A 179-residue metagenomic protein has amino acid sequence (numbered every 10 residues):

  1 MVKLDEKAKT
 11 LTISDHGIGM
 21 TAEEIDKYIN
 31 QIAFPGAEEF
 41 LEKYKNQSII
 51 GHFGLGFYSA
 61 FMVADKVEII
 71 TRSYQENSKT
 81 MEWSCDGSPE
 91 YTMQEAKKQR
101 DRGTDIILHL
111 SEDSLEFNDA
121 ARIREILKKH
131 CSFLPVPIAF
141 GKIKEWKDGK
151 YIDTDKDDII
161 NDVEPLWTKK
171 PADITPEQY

Functional and structural regions predicted by a protein language model:
M1-F117, E125, S132: GHKL (Bergerat-fold) ATPase N-terminal catalytic module, capturing the glycine-rich phosphate-binding loop and acidic
I49-H52, K150-T154: Short amphipathic alpha-helical patches
E90-G149, D155-Y179: ATP-binding catalytic core of ATPases
